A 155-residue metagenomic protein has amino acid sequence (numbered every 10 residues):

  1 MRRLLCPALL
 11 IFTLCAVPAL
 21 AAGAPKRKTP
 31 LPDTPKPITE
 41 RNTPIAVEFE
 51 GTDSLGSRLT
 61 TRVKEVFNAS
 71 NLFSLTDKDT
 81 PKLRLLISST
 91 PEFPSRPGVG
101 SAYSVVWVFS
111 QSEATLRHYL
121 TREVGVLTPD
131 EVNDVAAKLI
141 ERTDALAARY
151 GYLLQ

Functional and structural regions predicted by a protein language model:
M1-L4: Positively charged n-region of N-terminal signal peptides that target proteins for export
P7-V17: Bacterial N-terminal signal peptides
T13-C15, P37-T39, F67, D77: A generic structural signal for short, solvent-exposed coil/turn residues that cap or connect secondary-structure
A21-V66, A148-Q155: A structural "domain/chain start" motif
G23-P35, A114-Q155: C-terminal/domain-edge helix-coil "capping" segments
V66-L75, D79-D134: Surface-exposed short loop/turn segments
